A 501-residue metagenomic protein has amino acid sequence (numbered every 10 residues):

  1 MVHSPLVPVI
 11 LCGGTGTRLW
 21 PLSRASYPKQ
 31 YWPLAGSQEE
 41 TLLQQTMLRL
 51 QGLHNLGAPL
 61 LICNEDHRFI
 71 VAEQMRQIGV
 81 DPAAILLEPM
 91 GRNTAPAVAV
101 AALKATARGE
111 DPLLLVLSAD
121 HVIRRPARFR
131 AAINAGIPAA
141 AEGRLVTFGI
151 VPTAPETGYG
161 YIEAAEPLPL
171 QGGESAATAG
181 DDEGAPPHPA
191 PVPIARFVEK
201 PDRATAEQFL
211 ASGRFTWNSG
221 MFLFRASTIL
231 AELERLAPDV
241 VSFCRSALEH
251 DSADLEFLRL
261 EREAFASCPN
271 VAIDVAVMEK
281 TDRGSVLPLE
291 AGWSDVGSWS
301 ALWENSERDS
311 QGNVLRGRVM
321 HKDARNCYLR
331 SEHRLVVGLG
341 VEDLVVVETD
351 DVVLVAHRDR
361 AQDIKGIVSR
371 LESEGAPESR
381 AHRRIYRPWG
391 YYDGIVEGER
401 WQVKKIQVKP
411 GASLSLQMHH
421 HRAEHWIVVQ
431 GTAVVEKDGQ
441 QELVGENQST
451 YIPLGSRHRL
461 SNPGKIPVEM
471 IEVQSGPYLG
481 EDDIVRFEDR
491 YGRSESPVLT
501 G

Functional and structural regions predicted by a protein language model:
M1-L11, T17-A25, P33-S118, V122-R130 (+4 more regions): Conserved N-terminal catalytic core of the sugar/cofactor nucleotidyltransferase
V2-P5, S227-I427, T432-Y451, H458 (+4 more regions): Left-handed beta-helix
L11, L117-A119, R225, L289 (+1 more regions): A secondary-structure boundary/capping signal
L22, L34, R49, L53 (+10 more regions): Change "in soluble alpha/beta enzymes" to "in soluble alpha/beta proteins
L43, A101, D120, I162 (+3 more regions): Residue-level signal for inorganic ion chemistry
L114, R214, M221-F222, S294 (+2 more regions): A residue-level structural signature of the nucleotidyltransferase/glycosyltransferase Rossmann-like core
P126-S267, S285: Conserved core of the sugar-phosphate nucleotidyltransferase
M470: Noncatalytic nucleic-acid binding interfaces
